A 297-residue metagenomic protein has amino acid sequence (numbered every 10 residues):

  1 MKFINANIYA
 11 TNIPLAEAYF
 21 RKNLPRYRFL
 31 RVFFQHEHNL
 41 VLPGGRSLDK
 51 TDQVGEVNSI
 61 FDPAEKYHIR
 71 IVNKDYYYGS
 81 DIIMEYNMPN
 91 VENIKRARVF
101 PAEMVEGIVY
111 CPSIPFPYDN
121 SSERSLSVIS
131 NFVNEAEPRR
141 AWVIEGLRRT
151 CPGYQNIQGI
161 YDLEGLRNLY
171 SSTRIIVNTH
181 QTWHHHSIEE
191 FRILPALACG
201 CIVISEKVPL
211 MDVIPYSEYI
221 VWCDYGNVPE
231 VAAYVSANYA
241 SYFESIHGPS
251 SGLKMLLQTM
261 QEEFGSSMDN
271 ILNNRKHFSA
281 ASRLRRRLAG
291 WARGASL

Functional and structural regions predicted by a protein language model:
M1, A233-L297: C-terminal amphipathic helix plus adjacent low-complexity, charged tail appended to glycosyltransferase catalytic
M1-V221, L253-M255, T259-S267: Nucleotide-sugar donor-binding catalytic core of glycosyltransferases
Y118, P229-E230: A broad, structure-centric signal for solvent-exposed, well-ordered loop/edge residues that line or flank functional
Y219-V228, Y234: Short acidic-hydrophobic, aromatic-tinged amphipathic segments that line or gate anion-handling sites
